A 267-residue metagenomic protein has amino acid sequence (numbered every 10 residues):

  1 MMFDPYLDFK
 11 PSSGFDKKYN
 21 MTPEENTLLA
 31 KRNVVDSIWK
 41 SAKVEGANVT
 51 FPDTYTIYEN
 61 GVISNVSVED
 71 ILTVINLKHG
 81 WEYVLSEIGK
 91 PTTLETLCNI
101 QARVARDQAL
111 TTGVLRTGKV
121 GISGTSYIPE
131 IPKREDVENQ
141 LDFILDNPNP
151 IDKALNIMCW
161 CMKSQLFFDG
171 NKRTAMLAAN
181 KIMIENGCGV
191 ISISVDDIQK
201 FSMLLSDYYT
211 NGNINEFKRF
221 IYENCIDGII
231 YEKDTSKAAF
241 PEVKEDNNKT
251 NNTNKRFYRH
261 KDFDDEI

Functional and structural regions predicted by a protein language model:
M1-I267: FIC/Doc superfamily catalytic core
